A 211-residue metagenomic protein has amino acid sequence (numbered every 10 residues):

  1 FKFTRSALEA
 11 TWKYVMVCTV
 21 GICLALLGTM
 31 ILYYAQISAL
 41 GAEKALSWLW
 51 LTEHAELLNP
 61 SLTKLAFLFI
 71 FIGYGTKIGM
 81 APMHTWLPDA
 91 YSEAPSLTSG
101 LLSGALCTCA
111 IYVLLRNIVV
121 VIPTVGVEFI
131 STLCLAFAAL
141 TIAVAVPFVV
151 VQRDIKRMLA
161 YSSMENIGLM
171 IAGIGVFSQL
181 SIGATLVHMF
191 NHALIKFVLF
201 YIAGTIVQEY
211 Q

Functional and structural regions predicted by a protein language model:
F1-Q211: Hydrophobic transmembrane alpha-helices and their helix-loop junctions in integral membrane proteins
